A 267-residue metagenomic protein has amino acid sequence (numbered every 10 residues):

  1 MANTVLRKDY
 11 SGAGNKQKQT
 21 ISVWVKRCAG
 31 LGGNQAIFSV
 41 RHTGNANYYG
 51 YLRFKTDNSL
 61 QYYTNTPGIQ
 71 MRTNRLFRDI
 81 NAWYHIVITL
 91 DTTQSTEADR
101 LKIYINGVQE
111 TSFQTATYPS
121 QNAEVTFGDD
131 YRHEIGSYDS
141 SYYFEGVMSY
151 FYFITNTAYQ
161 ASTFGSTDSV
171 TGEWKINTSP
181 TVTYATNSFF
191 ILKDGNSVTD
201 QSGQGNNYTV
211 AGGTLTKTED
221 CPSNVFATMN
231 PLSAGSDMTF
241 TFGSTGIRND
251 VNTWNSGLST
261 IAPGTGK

Functional and structural regions predicted by a protein language model:
M1-K18, Q70-F77, Y138-S140, I176-V182 (+1 more regions): Short surface loop/edge beta-strand patches of beta-sandwich-type extracellular domains that form ligand-contact sites
M1-N3, S22-L31, Y51-Q121: Extracellular glycan-interaction surfaces
M1-T4, S95-E97, K102, T111-A116 (+2 more regions): Extended recognition patches within non-cytosolic domains
N3-Q61, Q94-E97, Y159-S162, A262-P263: Extracellular glycan-recognition modules
R7-D9, S39-R41, G50-K55, Q61-N65 (+7 more regions): Beta-strand-rich, repetitive solenoid scaffolds
I21-A29, I86-I88, I135, M148-F153 (+2 more regions): Short hydrophobic/aromatic patches on beta-strands that form ligand-binding or substrate-lining surfaces
E124-M148: Extracellular glycan-interaction patches encoded by glycine-rich segments
F226-K267: Conserved, ordered domain cores of eukaryotic regulatory proteins
